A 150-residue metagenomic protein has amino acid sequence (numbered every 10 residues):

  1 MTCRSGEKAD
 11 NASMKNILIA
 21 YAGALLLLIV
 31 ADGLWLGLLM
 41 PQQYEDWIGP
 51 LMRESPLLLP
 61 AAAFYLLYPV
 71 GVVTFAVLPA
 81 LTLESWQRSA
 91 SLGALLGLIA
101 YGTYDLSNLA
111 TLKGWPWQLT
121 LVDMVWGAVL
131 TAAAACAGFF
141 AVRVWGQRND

Functional and structural regions predicted by a protein language model:
M1-S13: Short, Lys/Arg-enriched N-terminal segments with co-localized hydrophobic residues within the first ~10-30 amino acids
S13-D150: Juxtamembrane/disordered regions of integral membrane proteins
